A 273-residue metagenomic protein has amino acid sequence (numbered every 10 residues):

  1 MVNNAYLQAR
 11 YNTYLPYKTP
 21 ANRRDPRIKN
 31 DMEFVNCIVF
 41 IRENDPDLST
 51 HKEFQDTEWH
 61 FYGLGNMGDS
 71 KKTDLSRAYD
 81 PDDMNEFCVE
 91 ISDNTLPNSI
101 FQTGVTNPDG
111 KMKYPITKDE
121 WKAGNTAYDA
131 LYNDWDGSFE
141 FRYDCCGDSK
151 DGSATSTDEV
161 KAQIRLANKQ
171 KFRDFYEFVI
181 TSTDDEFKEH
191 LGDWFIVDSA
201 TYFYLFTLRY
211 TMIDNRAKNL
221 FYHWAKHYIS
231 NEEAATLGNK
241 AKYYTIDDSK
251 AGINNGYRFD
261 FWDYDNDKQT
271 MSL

Functional and structural regions predicted by a protein language model:
M1-L273: Phosphate/dinucleotide-binding and metal-coordinating scaffold of catalytic cores in nucleotide-dependent enzymes
